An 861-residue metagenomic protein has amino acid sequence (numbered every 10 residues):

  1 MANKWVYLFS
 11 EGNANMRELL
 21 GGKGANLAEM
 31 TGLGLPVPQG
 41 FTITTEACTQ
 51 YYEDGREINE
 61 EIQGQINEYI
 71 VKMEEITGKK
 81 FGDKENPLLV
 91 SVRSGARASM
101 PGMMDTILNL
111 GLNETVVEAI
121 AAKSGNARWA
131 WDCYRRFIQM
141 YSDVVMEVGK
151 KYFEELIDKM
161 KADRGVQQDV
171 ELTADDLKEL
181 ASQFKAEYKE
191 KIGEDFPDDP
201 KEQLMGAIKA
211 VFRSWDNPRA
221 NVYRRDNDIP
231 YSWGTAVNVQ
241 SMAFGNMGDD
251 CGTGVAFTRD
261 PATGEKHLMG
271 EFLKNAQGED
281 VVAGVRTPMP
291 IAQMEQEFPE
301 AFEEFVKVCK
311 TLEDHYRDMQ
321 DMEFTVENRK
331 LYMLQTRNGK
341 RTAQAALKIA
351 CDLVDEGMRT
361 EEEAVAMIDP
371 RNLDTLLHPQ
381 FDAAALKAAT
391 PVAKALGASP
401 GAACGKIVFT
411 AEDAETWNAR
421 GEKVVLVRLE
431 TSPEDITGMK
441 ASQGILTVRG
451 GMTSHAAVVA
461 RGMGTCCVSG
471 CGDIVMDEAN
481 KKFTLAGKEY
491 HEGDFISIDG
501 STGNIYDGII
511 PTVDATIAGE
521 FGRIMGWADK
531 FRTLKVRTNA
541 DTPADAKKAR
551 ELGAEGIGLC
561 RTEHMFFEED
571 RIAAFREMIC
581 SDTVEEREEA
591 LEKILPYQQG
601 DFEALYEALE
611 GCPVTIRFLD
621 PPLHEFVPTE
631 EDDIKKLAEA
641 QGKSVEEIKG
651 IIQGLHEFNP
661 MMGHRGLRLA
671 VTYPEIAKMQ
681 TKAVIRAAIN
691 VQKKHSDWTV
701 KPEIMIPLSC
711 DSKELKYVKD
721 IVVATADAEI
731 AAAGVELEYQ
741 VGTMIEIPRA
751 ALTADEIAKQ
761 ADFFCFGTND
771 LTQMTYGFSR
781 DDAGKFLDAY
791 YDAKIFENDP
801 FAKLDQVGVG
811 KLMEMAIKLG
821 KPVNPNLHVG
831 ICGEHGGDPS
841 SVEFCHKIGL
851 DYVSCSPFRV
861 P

Functional and structural regions predicted by a protein language model:
M1-A389, T416, E422-V425, S432-T437 (+11 more regions): Nucleotide/phosphate-binding sheet-loop regions of phosphoryl- and nucleotidyl-transfer enzymes
F41, V448-G450, S469-G472, C560 (+2 more regions): Short beta->alpha connector loops at strand-helix junctions that form conserved, small/polar/Pro-enriched
R93-S94, I517, W527-V860: Conserved alpha/beta-domain cores
I208, W215, L377-V408, R523-D529 (+2 more regions): Flexible inter-domain linker/hinge segments
N238, V408, V425-V427, L446 (+3 more regions): Structural motif
R329-Y332, L429-K440, G444, M452-V458 (+6 more regions): Glycine-rich phosphate/ribose-binding loops and adjacent secondary-structure elements that form binding surfaces
K394-E434, L485-R523: Extended, non-globular alpha-helical segments
